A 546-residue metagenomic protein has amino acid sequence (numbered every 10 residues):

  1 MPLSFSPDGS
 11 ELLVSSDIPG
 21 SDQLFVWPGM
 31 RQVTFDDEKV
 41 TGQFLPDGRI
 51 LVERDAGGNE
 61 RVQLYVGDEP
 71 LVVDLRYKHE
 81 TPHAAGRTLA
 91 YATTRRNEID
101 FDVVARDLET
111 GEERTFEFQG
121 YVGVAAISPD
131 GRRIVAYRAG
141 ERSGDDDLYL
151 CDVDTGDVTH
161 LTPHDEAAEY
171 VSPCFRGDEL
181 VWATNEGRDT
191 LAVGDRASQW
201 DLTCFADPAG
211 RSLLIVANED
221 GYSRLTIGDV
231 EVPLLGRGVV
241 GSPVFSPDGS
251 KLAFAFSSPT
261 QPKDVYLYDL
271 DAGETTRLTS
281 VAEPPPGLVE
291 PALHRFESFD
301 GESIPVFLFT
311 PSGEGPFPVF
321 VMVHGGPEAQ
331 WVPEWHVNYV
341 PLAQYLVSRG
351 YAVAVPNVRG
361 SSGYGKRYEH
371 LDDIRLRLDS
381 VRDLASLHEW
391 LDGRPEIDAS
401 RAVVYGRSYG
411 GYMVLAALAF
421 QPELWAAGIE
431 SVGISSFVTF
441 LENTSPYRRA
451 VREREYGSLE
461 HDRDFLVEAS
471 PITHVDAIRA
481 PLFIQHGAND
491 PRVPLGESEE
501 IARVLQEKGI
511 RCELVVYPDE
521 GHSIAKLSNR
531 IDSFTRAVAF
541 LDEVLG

Functional and structural regions predicted by a protein language model:
M1-W27, R31-P316, P327-R349, L376 (+1 more regions): Peripheral, non-catalytic segments that deliver or gate enzyme domains
V66, V321, V404-Y405: Extended hydrophobic secondary-structure segments that form protein cores and membrane-embedded regions
P316-P318, R401: Conserved catalytic motifs of the protein kinase core domain
P318-M322, V353: Hydrophobic beta-strand anchors of alpha/beta hydrolase catalytic cores
V323-G325, H486: The conserved beta1-alpha1 loop
G326-P327, D490: Short glycine-rich anion-binding loops that position phosphate/pyrophosphate groups of nucleotides and phosphorylated
Y345, V355-G546: Active-site-proximal cap/loop segments of hydrolase catalytic domains
